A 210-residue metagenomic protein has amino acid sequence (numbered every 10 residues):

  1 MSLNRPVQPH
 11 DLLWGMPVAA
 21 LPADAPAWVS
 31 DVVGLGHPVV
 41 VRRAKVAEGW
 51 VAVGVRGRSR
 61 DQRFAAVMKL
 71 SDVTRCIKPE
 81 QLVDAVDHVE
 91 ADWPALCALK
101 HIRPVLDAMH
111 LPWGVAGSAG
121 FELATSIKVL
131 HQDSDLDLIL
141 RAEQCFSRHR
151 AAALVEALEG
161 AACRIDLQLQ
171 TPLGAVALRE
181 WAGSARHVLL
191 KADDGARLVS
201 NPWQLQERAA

Functional and structural regions predicted by a protein language model:
M1-S118, A151, V155-C163, L167: Helical scaffold of the NTase/Pol beta-like nucleotidyltransferase catalytic core
G57, A142-Q144, T171: Non-catalytic surface loops within mature trypsin-like serine protease
S71, R75-C76, H187-P202: Mature, function-bearing regions of proteins
R103-L136, L140-F146: Active-site nucleotide-donor binding segment shared across nucleotidyl transfer reactions
F121-T125, Q132, E180, L190-A192 (+1 more regions): Generic structural "secondary-structure junction" signal
S147-H149, V176: Short, charged/polar "capping" segments at the starts of alpha-helices and the immediately preceding loops
E159-G195: Conserved catalytic core of two-metal-ion nucleotidyltransferases
A210: Expand to "…catalyze enediolate/carbanion chemistry for C-C bond making/breaking, isomerization, decarboxylation
